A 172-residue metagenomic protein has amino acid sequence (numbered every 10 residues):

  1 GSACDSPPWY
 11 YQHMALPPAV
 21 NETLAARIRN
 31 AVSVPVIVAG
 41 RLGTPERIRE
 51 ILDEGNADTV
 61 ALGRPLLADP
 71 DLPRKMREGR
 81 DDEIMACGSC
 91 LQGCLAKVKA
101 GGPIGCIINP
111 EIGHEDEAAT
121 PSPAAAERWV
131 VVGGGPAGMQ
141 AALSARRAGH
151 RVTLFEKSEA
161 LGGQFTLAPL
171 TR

Functional and structural regions predicted by a protein language model:
G1-V132, P136-V152, A160: Flavin-dependent oxidoreductase catalytic cores
R151-R172: Rossmann-like dinucleotide-binding cores of NAD(P)H-dependent redox enzymes
